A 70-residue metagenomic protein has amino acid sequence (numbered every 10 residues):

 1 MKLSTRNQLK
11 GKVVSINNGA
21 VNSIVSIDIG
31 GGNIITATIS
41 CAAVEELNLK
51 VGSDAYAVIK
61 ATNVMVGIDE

Functional and structural regions predicted by a protein language model:
M1-E70: Non-catalytic connector elements of ABC transporters
